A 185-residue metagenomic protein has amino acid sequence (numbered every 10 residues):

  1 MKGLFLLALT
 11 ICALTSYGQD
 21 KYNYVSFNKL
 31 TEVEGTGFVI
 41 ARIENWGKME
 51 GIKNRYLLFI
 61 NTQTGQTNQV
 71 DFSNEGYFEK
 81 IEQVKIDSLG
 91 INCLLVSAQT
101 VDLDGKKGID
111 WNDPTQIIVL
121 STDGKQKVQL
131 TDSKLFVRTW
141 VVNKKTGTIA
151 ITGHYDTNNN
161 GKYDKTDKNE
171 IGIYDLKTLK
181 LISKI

Functional and structural regions predicted by a protein language model:
M1-Y22: Bacterial Sec-dependent N-terminal signal peptides
Q19-I185: Sequence signature of WD/YWTD-type beta-propeller architectures
